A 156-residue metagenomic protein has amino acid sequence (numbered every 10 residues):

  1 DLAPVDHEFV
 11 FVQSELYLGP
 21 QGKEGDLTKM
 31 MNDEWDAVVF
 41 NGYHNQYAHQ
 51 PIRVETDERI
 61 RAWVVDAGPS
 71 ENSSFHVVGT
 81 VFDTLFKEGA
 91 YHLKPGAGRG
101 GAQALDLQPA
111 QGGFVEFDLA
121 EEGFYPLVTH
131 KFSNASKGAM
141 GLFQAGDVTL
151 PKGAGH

Functional and structural regions predicted by a protein language model:
D1-H156: Copper-binding active sites and cupredoxin-like electron-transfer domains, recognizing His/Cys-rich ligand loops
